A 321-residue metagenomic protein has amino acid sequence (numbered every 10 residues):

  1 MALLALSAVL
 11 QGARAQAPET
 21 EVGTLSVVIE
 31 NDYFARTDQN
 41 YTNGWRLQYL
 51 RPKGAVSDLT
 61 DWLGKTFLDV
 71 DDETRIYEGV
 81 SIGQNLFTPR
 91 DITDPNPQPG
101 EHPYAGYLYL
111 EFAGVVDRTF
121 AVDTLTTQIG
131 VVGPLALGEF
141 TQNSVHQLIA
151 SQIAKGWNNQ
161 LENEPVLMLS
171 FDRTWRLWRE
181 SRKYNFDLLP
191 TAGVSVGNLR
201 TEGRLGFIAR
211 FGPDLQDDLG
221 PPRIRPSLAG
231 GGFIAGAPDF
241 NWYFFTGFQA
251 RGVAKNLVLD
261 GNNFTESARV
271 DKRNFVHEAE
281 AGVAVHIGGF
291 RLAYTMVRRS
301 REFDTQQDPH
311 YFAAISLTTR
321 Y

Functional and structural regions predicted by a protein language model:
Q16-S57, I82, L86-I92, V253-L259 (+1 more regions): Short glycine/proline- and aromatic-enriched beta-strand/turn motifs that initiate or cap beta-hairpins
Q16-V22, K53-I76, D117-T124, L177-L188 (+2 more regions): Short loop/turn motifs that connect adjacent beta-strands in outer-membrane beta-barrel proteins
T24, R90-D94, I208, P213-Y321: Outer membrane beta-barrel transmembrane domains
T24-Y33, L59-L63, N185-V196, A268 (+1 more regions): Transmembrane beta-strand segments that form the barrel wall of outer-membrane beta-barrel proteins
Q39-W45, I76, Y104-L108, D123 (+7 more regions): Residues that define the transmembrane beta-barrel architecture of outer-membrane proteins
W45-R51, I82, L110-V116, I129-V131 (+6 more regions): Residues on the lipid-exposed face of transmembrane beta-strands in outer-membrane beta-barrel proteins
T66-F140: Long, hydrophobic/aromatic-enriched structural stretches that serve as scaffold segments
N96-G100, I153-N159, G193, E266-R269 (+1 more regions): Extracellular loop and loop/strand-boundary signature of outer-membrane beta-barrel proteins
